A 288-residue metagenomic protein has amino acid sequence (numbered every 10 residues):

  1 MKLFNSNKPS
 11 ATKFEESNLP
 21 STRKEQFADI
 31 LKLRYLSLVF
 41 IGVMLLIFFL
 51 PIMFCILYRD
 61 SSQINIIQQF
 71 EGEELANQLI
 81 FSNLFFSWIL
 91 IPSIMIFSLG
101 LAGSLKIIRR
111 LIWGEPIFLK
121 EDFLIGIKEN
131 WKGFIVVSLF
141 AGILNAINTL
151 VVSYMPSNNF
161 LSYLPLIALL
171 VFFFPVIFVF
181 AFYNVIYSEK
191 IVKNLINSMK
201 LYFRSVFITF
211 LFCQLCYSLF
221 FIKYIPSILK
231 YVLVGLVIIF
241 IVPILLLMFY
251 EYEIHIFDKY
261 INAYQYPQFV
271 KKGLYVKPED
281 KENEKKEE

Functional and structural regions predicted by a protein language model:
M1-T149, S153, V176-F178, Y183-Y224 (+1 more regions): Helix-coil boundary and N-terminal low-complexity module in membrane systems
V152-P165, I228-V232: Membrane-interfacial helix-loop-helix connectors in multipass membrane proteins
F160-N184: Histidine/lysine/aspartate-rich catalytic loop segments that bind and position anionic ligands
